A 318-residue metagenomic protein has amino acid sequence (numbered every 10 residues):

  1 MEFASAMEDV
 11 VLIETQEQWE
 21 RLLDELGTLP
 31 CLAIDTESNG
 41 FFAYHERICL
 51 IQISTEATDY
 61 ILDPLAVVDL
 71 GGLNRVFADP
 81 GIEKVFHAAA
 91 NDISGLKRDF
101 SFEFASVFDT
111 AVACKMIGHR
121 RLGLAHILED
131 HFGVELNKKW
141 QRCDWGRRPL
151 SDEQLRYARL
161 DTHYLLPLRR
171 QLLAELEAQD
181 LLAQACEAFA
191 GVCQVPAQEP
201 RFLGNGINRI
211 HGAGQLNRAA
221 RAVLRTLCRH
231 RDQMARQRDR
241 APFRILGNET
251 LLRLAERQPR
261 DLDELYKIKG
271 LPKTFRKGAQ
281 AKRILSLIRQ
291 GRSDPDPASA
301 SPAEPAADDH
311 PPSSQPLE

Functional and structural regions predicted by a protein language model:
M1-L32, T36: N-terminal accessory regions of nucleic-acid-interacting proteins
L12, D63, F86, A158 (+3 more regions): Active-site-adjacent beta-strand anchor residues
T15, A88-A89, G247: Helix N-cap/beta->alpha junction signal
A33, F42, L50-I53: Non-catalytic, usually N-terminal nucleic-acid engagement modules in DNA/RNA processing proteins
S38-H45: Single-stranded nucleic-acid-binding OB-fold domains
Q52, A57-L166, R170-L173, C193-A197: Active-site-proximal helix-loop-helix substrate-binding element of RNase H-like nuclease domains
D152, L172-E318: Accessory DNA-binding and partner-docking regions appended to nucleic-acid-acting proteins, especially the terminal
